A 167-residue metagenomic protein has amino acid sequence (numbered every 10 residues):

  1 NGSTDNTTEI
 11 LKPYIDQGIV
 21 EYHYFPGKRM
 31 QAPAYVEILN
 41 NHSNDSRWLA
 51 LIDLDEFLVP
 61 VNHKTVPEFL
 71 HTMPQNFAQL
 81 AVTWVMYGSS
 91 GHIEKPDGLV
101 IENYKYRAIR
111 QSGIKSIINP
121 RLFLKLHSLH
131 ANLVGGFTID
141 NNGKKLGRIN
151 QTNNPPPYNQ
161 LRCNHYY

Functional and structural regions predicted by a protein language model:
N1-P13, G27: A conserved acidic beta->alpha catalytic loop
K12-Q17, N40-S43, P67-P74: Short, surface-exposed basic-aromatic patches at helix termini and helix-loop junctions that form
I19-E21: Short, conserved active-site loop motifs that form the nucleotide-linked donor/cofactor pocket
F25-P26, D53, T83-V85: Active-site-proximal beta-strand/loop segments in catalytic clefts of secreted hydrolases
G27-P33: A short, glycine-/small-residue-rich helix N-cap motif at loop->alpha-helix starts within glycosyltransferase
P33, P60-Y167: Catalytic-site signature of metal-activated, phosphate-bearing donor transferases, centered on the GT-A/GT-A-like
V36-W48: Active-site nucleotide-sugar/metal-binding loop of Leloir-type enzymes
S46-V59: Short beta-strand-to-loop acidic/aromatic patch adjacent to the donor-nucleotide binding site
